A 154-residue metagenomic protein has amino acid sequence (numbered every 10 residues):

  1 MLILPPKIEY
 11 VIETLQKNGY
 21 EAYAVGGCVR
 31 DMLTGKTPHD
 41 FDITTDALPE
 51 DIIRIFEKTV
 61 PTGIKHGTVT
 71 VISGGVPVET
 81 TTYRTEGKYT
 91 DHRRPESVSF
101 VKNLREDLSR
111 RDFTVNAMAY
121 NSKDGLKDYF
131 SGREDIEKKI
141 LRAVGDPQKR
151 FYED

Functional and structural regions predicted by a protein language model:
M1-E153: Catalytic cores of the polymerase beta-like nucleotidyltransferase superfamily and closely associated nucleotide
